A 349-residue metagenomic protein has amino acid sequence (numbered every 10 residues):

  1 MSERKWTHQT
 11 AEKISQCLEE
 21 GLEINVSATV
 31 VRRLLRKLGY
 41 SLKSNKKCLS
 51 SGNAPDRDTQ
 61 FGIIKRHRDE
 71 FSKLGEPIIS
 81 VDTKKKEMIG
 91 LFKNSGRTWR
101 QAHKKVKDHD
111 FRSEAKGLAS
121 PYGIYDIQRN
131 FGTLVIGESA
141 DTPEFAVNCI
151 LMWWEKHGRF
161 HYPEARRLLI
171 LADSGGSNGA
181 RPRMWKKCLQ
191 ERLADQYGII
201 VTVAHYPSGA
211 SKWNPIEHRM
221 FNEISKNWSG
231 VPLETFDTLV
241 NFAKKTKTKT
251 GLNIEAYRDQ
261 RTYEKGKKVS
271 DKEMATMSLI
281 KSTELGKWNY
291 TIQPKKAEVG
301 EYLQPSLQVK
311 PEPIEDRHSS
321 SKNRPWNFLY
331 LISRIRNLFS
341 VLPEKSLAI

Functional and structural regions predicted by a protein language model:
M1-N25: A short, amphipathic alpha-helix used for macromolecular contacts
H8-Q9, L34, I79-S80, R167-S174 (+2 more regions): Extended hydrophobic secondary-structure segments that form protein cores and membrane-embedded regions
K13, V26-K105: Charge-mixed, compositionally biased segments that are often intrinsically disordered regulatory tracts
K105-L171, G175-G176: Electropositive, glycine- and tryptophan-enriched low-complexity nucleic-acid-binding patches
A172-W185, P207-W213: Acidic, metal-coordinating catalytic cores used for nucleic-acid/nucleotide bond scission and strand-transfer chemistry
V203-S225: RNase H-like two-metal-ion nuclease catalytic core shared by retroviral integrases and related mobile-element nucleases
G230-D316, F328-I332: C-terminal accessory extensions appended to soluble enzyme cores
E344-A348: Short, intrinsically disordered C-terminal tails of secreted or membrane-associated proteins
